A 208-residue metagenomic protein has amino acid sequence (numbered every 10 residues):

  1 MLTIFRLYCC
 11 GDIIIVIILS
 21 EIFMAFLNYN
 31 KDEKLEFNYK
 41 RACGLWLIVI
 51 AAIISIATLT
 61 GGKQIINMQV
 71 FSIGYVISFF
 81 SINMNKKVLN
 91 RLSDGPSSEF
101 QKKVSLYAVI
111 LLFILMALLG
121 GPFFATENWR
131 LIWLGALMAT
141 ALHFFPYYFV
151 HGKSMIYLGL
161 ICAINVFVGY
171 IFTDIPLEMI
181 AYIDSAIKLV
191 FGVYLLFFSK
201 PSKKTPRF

Functional and structural regions predicted by a protein language model:
I18-K34: Short, Lys/Arg-rich, polar N-terminal cytosolic tail immediately upstream of the first transmembrane signal-anchor
F37-A57: The first (N-terminal) embedded transmembrane alpha-helix
I53-S105: Selected alpha-helical membrane-embedding segments in polytopic membrane proteins
I56-M68, G121-R130, I171-L177: Helix-coil boundary and interhelical linker segments in multi-pass alpha-helical membrane proteins
G74-I82, M138-P146, A186-L196: Alpha-helical transmembrane segments and their membrane-interface exit regions
L92-T126: Helix-adjacent hinge/juxtasegments
A117-I164: Membrane-proximal helix-loop-helix units in multi-pass membrane proteins
L158-F208: Terminal transmembrane helical module of multi-pass membrane proteins
